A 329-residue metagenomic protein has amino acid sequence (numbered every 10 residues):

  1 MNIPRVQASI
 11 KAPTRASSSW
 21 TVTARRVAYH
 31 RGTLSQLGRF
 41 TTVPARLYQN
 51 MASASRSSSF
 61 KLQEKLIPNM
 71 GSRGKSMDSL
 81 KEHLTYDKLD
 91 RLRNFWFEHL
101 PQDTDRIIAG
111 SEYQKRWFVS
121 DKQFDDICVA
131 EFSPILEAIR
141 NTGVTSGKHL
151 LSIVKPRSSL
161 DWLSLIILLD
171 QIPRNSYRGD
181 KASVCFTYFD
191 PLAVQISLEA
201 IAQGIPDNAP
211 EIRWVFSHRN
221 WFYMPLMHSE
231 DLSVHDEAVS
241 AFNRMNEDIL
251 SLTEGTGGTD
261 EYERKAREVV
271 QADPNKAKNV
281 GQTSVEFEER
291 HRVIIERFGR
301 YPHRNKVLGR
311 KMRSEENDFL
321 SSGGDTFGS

Functional and structural regions predicted by a protein language model:
M1-P68, K75: N-terminal mitochondrial targeting presequence
A52-S329: Intrinsically disordered, low-complexity activation-like regions
